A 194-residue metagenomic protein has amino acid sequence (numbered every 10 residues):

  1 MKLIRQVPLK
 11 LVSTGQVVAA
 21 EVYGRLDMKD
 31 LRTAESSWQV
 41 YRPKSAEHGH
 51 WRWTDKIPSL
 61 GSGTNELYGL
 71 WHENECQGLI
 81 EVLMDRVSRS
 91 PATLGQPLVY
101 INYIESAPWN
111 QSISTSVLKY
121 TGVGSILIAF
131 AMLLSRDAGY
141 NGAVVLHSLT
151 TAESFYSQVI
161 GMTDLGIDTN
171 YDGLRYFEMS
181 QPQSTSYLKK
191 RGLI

Functional and structural regions predicted by a protein language model:
M1-L118, I126, L133-A143, T151-S154 (+1 more regions): Non-catalytic substrate-recognition and accessory regions of acyl/acetyltransferase enzymes
